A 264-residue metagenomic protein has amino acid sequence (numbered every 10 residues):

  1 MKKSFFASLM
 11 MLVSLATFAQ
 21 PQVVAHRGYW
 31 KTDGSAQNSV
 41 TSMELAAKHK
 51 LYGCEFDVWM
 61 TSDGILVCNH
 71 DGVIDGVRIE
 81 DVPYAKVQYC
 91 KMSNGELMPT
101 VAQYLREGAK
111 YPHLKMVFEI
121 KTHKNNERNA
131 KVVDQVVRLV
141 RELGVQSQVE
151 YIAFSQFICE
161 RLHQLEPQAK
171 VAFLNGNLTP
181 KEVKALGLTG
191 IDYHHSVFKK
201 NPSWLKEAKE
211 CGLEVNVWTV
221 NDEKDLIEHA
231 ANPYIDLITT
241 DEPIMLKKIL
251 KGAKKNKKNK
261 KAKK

Functional and structural regions predicted by a protein language model:
M1-S4: Positively charged n-region of N-terminal signal peptides that target proteins for export
F6-A7, K31: General helical structural elements
A7, T17-F18: Cleavable N-terminal signal peptides
M10-M11: Short, linear, compositionally biased motifs with a strong N-terminal bias
A19-K264: Phosphate-group recognition and catalysis centered on beta-loop-alpha active-site segments
